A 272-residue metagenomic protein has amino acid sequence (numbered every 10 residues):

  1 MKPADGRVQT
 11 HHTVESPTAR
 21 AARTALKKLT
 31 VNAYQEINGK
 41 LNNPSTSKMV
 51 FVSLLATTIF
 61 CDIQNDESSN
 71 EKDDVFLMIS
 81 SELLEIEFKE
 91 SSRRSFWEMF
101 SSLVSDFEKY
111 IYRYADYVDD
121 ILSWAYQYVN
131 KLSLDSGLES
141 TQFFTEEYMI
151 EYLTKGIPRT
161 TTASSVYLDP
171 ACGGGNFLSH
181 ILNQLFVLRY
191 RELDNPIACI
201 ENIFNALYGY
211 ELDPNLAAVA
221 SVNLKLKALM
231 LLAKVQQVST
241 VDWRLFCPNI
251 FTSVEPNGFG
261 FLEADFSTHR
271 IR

Functional and structural regions predicted by a protein language model:
M1-F143, L232-Q236, T240-D242: Non-catalytic, mostly N-terminal accessory regions of nucleic-acid modification and defense proteins
V104, Y112-R113, Y117, S123 (+1 more regions): SAM-dependent methyltransferase catalytic region
